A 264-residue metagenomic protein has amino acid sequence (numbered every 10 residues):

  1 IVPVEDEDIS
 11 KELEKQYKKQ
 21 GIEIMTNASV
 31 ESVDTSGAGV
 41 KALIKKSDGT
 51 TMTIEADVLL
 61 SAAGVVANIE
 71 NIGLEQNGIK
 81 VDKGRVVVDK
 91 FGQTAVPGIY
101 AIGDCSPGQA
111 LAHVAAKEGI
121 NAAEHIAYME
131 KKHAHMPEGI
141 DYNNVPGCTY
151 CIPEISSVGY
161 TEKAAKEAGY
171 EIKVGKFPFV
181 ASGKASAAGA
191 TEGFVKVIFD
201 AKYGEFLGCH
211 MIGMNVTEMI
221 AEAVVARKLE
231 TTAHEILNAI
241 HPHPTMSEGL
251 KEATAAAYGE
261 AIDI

Functional and structural regions predicted by a protein language model:
I1-K90, E167, I172: A Rossmann-like FAD-binding core segment of flavoenzymes
E5-E12, Q16, I102-E167, H243-I264: A conserved FAD-binding loop/helix module that cradles the flavin
S29-V30, C105, F177-F179: Short, ordered loop/turn segments at secondary-structure junctions
T35-V40, V96, A188-G193: A short, glycine/Asx- and small/polar-enriched loop/turn that sits immediately N-terminal to a beta-strand
K45, V88, A115, F199-D200: Hydrophobic alpha-helical segments, especially N-terminal targeting/anchoring helices
T53-A134, E218: FAD-site-proximal beta/loop scaffold in flavoenzymes
V145, Y150-I264: Flexible, glycine-rich terminal cap/loop adjacent to redox cofactors in electron-transfer oxidoreductases
